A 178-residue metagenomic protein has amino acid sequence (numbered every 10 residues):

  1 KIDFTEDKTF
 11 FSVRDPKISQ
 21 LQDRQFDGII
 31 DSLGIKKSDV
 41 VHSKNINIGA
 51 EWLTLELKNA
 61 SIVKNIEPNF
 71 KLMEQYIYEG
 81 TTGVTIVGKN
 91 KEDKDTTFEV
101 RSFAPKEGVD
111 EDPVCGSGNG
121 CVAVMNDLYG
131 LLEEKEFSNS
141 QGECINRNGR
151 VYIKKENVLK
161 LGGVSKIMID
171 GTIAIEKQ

Functional and structural regions predicted by a protein language model:
K1-Q178: Active-site proximal loop and beta-alpha junction motif in alpha/beta enzyme cores
